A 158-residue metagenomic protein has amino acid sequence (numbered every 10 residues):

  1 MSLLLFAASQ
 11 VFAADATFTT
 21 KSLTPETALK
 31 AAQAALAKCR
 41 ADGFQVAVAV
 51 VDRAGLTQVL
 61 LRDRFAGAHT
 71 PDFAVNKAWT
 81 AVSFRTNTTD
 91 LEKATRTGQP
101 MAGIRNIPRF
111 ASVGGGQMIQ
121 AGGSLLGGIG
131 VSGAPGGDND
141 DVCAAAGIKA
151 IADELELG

Functional and structural regions predicted by a protein language model:
M1-Q10: Bacterial N-terminal signal peptides
A13-G158: Flexible, solvent-exposed loop/hinge segments and secondary-structure transition points
